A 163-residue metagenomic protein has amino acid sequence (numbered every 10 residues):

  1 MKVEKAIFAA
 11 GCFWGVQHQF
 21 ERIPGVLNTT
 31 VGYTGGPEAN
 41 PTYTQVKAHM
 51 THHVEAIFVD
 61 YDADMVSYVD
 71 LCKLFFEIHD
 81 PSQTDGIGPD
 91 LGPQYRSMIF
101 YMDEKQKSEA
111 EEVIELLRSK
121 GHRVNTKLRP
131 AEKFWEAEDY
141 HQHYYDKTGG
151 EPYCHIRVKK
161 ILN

Functional and structural regions predicted by a protein language model:
M1-N163: Flexible coil/turn and secondary-structure edge motifs
